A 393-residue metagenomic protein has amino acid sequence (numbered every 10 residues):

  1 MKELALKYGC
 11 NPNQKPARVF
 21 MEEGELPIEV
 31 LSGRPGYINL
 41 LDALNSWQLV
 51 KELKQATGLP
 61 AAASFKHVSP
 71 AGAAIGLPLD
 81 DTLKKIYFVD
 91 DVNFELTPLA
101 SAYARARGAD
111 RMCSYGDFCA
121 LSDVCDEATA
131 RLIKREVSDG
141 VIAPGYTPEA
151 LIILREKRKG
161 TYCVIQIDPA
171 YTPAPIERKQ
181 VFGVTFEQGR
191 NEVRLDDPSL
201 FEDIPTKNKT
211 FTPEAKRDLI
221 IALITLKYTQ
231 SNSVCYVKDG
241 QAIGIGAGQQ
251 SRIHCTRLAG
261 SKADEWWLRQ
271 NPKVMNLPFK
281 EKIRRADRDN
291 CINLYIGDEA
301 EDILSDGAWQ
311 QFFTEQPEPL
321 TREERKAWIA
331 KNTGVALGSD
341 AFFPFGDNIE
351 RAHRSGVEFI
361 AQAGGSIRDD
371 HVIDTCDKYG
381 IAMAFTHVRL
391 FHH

Functional and structural regions predicted by a protein language model:
M1-S199, A215-S233: Active-site loops and adjacent core secondary-structure elements that bind or stabilize anionic groups
E22-R34, A109-Y115, Q188-K209, A286-W309 (+2 more regions): Gly-rich Lys/Arg/Thr-decorated short loops/hinges at beta-loop-alpha junctions or inter-strand turns that position
E52, Y228, E265-R269, R354 (+1 more regions): Conserved helix-loop functional segments at active or binding sites
A56-S64, V164-I167, S231-K238, L268-F279 (+1 more regions): Flexible, glycine/charged-enriched surface loops at secondary-structure junctions
S69, C125, K238-Q241, F343 (+1 more regions): Active-site-proximal loop/turn and secondary-structure-junction residues that shape catalytic pockets, frequently
A71-M112, I243-F342: Glycine- and Gly-Pro-enriched alpha-helical subdomains that act as flexible, kink-prone "lid/hinge" or packing modules
D117, L121-S122, R135-I165, A170-T172 (+5 more regions): C-terminal binding/interaction regions
V124, D203-E214, F343: Bateman/CBS regulatory modules and CBS-like beta-alpha motifs in cytosolic regions of diverse proteins
